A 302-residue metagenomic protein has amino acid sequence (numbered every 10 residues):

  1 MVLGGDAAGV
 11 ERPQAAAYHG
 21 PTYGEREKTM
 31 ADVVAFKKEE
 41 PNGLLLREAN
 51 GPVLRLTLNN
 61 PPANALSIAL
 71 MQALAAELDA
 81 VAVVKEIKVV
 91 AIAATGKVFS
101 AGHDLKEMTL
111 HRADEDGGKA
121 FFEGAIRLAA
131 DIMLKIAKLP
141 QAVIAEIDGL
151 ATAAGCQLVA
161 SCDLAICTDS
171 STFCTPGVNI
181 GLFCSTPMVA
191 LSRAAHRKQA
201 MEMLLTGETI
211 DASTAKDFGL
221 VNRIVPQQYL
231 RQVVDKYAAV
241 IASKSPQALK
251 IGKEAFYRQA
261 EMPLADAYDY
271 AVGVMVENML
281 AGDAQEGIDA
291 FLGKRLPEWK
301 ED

Functional and structural regions predicted by a protein language model:
Y23-T95, L134: Conserved CoA-thioester-binding segment of acyl-CoA-metabolizing enzymes
M30-L58, T209-I241, K250-Q259, E286-G287 (+1 more regions): Amphipathic alpha-helical segments at domain termini/boundaries
L56, L74, I92, D104 (+5 more regions): Terminal peptide-recognition signature
E77, L128-L139: Catalytic-core regions built around general acid/base machinery
A94-I132, P263: Glycine- (often His-adjacent) and acidic-residue-rich active-site loop that binds/positions the CoA thioester
L134-Q247, A281, E286-D289: Crotonase-fold acyl-CoA enzyme core
M203-L204, A255-R258, V274-M279: Helix-loop "lid/cap" segments that line or gate small-molecule binding pockets
